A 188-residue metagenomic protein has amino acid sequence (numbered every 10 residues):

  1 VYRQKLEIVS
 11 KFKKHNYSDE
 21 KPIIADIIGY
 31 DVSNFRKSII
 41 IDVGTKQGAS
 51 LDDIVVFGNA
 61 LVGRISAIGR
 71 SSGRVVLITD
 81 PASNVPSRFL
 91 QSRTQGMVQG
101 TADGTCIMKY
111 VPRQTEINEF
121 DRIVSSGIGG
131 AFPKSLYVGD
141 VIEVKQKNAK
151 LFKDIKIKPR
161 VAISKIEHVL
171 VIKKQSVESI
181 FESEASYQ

Functional and structural regions predicted by a protein language model:
V1-Q188: Extracytoplasmic/periplasmic terminal helices and flexible tails
